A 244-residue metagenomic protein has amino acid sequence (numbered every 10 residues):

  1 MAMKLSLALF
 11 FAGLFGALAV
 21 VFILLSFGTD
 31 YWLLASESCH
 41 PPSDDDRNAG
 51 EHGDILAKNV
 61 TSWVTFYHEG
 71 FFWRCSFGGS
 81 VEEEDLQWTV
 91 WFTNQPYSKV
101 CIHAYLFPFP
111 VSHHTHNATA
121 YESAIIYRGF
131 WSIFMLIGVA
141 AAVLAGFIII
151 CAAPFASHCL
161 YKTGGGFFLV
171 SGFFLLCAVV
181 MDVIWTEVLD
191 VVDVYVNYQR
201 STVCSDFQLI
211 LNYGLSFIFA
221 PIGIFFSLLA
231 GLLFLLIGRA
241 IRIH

Functional and structural regions predicted by a protein language model:
A2-A35, R128-W185, A220, S227-R239: Signature of small four-pass
L33-H52, G164-S171, V191-R200, R242-H244: Cytosolic juxtamembrane regulatory segments of membrane proteins
L33-R128, S201, S205: A surface-exposed beta-alpha-beta supersecondary segment
H68, I133-M135, F207-F226: Hydrophobic alpha-helical transmembrane segments
G78-S80, V139, I224: Generic structural motif
I125, V139, L211: Short, contiguous, pocket-lining structural segments that sit at or immediately flank catalytic/ligand-binding sites
C177-Y213: Juxtamembrane loop segments immediately following a transmembrane helix
